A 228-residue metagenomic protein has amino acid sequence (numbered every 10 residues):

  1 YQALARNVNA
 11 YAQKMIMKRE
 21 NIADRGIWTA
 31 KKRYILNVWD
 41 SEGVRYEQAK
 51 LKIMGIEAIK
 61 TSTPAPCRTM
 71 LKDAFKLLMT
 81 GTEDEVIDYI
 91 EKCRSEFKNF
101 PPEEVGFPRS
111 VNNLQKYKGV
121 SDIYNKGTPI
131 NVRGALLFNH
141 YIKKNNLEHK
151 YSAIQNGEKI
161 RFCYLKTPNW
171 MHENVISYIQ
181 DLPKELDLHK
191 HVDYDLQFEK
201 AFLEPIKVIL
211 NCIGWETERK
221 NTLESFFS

Functional and structural regions predicted by a protein language model:
Q2-S228: DNA-dependent DNA polymerase catalytic subunits
